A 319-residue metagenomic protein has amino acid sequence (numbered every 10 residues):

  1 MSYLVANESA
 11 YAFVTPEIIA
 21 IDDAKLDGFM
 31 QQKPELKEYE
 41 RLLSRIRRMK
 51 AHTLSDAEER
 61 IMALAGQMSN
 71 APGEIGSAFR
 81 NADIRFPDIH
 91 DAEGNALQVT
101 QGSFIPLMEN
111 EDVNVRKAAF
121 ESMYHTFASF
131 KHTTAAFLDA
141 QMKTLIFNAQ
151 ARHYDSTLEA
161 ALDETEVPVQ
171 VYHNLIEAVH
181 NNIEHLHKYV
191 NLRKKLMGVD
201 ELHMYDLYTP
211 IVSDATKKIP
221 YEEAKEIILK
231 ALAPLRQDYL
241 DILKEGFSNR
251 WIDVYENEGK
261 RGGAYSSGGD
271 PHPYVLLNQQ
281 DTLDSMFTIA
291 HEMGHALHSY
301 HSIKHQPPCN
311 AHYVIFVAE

Functional and structural regions predicted by a protein language model:
M1-D214, K225: A well-structured
D22, L235-Y239, K304: A sensor for short, sequence-defined functional sites
T100, M204-T209, D270-P273, H301-H305: Short acidic (Asp/Glu) and glycine-rich catalytic loops that position anionic groups and cofactors
D214-I219, I252-P271: Catalytic zinc-binding patch centered on the HExxH motif and its immediate surroundings that defines zinc-dependent
T216-Y221, I227, G269-A290, K304: Short pre-active-site segment immediately N-terminal to the catalytic Zn-binding motif
P220-L240: Carboxylate/His-rich catalytic cores and anion/metal-binding grooves
T288-E292, A296, Y300: Catalytic glutamate of the conserved HExxH
S299-E319: Post-HEXXH active-site segment of zinc metalloproteases
